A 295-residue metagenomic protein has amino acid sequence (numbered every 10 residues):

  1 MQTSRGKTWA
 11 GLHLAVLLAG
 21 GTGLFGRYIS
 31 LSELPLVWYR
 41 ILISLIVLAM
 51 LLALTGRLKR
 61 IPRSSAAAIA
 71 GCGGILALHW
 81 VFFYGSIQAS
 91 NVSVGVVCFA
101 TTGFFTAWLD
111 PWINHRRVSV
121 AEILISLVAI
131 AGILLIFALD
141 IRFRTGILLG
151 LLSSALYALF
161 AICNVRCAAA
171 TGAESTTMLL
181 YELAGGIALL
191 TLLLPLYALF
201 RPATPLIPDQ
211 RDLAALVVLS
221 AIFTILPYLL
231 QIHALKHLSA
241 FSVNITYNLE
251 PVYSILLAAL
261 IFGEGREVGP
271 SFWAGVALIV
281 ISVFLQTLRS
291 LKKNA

Functional and structural regions predicted by a protein language model:
M1-W38, G71-G74, F82, D140-A169: Glycine-/small-residue-enriched transmembrane alpha-helix faces in small-molecule transporters and effluxers
G6-L14, P35-M50, I125-V128, T145-L152 (+3 more regions): Hydrophobic alpha-helical transmembrane segments of multi-pass integral membrane proteins, especially transporters
T8, L31-L78, T101-T106, L156-C163 (+2 more regions): Transmembrane alpha-helices of multi-pass small-molecule transport proteins
W9, G95-T101, N164-I187, T224-L260: Helix-helix packing/entry segments at the starts of transmembrane helices
A10, I41, D212, N248-A295: C-terminal-most transmembrane helix of multi-pass membrane proteins
L48, L52, A70, W108 (+2 more regions): Hydrophobic transmembrane alpha-helices of multi-pass small-molecule transport proteins
A49, T55-V94, F99, L135 (+1 more regions): Specific transmembrane alpha-helical segments of multi-pass solute transporters/efflux pumps, especially DMT/EamA
L51-T55, T102-L124, V252-F272: C-terminal transmembrane-helix exit sites in multi-pass transporters
